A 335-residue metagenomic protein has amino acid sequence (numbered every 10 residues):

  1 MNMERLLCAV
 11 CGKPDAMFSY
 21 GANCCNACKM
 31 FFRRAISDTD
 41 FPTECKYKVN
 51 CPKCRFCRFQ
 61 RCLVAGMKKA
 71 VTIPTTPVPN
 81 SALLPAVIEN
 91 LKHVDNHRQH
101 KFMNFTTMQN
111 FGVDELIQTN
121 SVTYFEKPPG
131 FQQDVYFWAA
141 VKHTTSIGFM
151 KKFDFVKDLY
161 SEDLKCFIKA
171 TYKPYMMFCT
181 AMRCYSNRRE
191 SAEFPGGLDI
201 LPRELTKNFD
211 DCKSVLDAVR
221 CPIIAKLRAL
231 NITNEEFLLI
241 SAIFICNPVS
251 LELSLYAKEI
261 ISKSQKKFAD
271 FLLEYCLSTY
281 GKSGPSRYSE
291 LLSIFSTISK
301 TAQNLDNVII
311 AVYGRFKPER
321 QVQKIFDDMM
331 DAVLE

Functional and structural regions predicted by a protein language model:
M1-E335: Intrinsically disordered, low-complexity regulatory regions enriched in Ser/Pro/Thr/Gln
